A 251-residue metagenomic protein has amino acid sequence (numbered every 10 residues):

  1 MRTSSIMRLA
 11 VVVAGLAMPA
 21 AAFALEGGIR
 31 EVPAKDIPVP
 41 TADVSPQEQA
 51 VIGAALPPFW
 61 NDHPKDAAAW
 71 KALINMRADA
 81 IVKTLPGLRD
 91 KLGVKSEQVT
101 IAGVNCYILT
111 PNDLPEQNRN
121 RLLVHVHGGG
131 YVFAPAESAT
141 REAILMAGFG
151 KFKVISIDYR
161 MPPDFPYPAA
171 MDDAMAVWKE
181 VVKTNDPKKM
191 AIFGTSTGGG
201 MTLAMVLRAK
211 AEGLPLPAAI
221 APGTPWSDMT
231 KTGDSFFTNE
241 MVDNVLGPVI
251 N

Functional and structural regions predicted by a protein language model:
M1-A10: Bacterial N-terminal signal peptides that target proteins for export
L25, I29-P33, V39-A68, L85-N251: Alpha/beta-hydrolase superfamily serine-hydrolase fold, recognizing
A68-K83: Short, basic/low-complexity N-terminal boundary segments at the transition from targeting/disordered tails
